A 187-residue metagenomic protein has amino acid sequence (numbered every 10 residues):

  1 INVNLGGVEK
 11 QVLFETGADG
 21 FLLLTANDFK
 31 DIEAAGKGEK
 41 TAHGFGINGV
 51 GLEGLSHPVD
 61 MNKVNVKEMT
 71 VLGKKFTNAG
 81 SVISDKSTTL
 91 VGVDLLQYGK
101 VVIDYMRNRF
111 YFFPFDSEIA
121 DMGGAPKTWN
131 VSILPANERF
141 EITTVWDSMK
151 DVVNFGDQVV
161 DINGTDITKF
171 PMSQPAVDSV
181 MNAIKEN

Functional and structural regions predicted by a protein language model:
I1-N187: Pepsin/retropepsin-fold aspartyl endopeptidases
